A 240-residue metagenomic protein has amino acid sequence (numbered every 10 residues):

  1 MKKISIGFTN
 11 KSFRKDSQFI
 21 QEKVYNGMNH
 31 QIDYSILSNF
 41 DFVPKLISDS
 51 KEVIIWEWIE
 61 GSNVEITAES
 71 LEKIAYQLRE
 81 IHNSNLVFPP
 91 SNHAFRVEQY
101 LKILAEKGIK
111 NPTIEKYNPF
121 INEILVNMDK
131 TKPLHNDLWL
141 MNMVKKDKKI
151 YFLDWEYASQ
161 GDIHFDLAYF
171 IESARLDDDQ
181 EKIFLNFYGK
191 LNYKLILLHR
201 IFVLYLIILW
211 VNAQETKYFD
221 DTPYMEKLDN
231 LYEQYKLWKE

Functional and structural regions predicted by a protein language model:
M1-N10, T113-K116, N186-F187: N-terminal non-globular leader segments, chiefly Sec-dependent signal peptides
K2-S91: ATP-binding pocket architecture of kinase catalytic cores
Q18, I54, K132, Y151-L153: Protein kinase-like catalytic core scaffold
E52-T67, E80-N83, Q99-K107, Y205-F219: A glycine-centered beta->alpha junction motif in the catalytic cores of kinase/phosphotransferase enzymes
L71-I74, I114-Y117, I201, Y224-L228: Hydrophobic packing residues in well-ordered alpha-helices of helical domains and bundles
L86-N136, L140-M141, K146, L228 (+1 more regions): An alpha-helical support segment within catalytic cores of ATP-dependent transferases
K146-K194: Active-site Asp-x-Gly
F187-E240: Helix-rich C-terminal or lid/interface subdomains of diverse kinases
